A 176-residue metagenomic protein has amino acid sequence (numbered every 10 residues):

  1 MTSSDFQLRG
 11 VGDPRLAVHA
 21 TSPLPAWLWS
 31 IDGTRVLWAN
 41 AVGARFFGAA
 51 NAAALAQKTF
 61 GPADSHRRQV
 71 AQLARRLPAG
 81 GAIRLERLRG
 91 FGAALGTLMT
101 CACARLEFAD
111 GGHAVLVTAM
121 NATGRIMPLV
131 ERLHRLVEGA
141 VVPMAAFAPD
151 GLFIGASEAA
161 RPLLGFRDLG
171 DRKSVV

Functional and structural regions predicted by a protein language model:
T2, G10-V11: Long, solvent-exposed non-transmembrane regions
S3-F6, W29-L129, A159-V176: Sensory/regulatory domains in signal-transduction proteins
R15-H19, L133-G139: PAS-family sensory domains
T21-L24, D32, G139-A140: C-terminal helix caps at helix-to-loop junctions of PAS-family sensory domains and analogous signal-transducing helical
A26-L28, V36, P143-A146: Short hydrophobic secondary-structure edge segments in sensory/regulatory modules of signaling proteins
D32, P149-D150: Short loop/turn segments that connect beta-strands within the blades of beta-propeller domains, predominantly WD40
